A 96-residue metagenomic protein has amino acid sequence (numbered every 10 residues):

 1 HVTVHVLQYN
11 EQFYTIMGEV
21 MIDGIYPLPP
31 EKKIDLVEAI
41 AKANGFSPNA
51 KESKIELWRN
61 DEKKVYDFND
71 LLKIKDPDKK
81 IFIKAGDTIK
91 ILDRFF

Functional and structural regions predicted by a protein language model:
H1-F96: Ser/Thr/Pro/Gly-biased, low-complexity, turn-/loop-rich segments that often occur immediately after N-terminal
